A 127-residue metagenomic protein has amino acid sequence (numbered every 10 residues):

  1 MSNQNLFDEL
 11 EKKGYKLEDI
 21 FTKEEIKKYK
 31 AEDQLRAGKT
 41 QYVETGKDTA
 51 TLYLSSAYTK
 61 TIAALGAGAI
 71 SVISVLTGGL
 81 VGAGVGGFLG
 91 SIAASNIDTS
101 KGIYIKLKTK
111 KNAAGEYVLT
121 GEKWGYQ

Functional and structural regions predicted by a protein language model:
M1-K12: N-terminal leader/propeptide segments of preproteins
K13-K16, L80-V81: Extended, compositionally biased eukaryotic interaction scaffolds
E18-T22: Extracytoplasmic/lumenal ectodomains and periplasmic regions of secretory and membrane proteins
K23-I73, A93-Q127: Add "or lipid-surface remodeling" -> "...that mediate pore formation, membrane permeabilization, membrane fusion
G68-G87: Short hydrophobic membrane-inserting alpha-helices and related fusion/pore-forming segments
